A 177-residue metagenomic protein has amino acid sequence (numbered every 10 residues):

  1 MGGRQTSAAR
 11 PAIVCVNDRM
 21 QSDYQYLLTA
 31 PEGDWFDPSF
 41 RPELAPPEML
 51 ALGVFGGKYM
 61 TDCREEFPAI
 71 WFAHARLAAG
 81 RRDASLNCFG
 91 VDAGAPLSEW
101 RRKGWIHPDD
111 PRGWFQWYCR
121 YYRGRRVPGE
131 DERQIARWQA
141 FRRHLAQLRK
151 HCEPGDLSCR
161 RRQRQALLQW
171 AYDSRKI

Functional and structural regions predicted by a protein language model:
R4-Q5: Low-complexity, intrinsically disordered or signal/transmembrane-proximal segments
P11-D109, G113, R143-A166, I177: Compositionally biased, intrinsically disordered low-complexity regions enriched for acidic
E99, K103-G104, W117-R120, Q134-R137: Alpha-helical recognition domains of nuclear gene-regulatory proteins
Y121-L145: Short linear, low-complexity motifs centered on an aromatic residue
Y172-R175: Charged, low-complexity intrinsically disordered segments
